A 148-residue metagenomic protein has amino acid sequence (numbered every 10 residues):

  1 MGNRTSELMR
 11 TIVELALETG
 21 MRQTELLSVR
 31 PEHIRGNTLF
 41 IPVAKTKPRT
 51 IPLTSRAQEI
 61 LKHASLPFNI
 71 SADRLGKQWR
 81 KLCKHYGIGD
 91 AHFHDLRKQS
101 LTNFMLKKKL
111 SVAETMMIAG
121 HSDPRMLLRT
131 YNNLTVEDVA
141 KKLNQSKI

Functional and structural regions predicted by a protein language model:
M1-Q23, L27: Basic, Lys/Arg- and aromatic-enriched nucleic-acid-binding interface segment
M1-T5, T24, R35-I60, A64: Basic, Lys/Arg-rich DNA-contacting stretches centered on the C-terminal catalytic core of tyrosine recombinase systems
L15-A16, N103-K107, I118, T130: Short alpha-helical segment immediately N-terminal to, or the first helix within, an HTH/HTH-like DNA-binding domain
E25-L26, A91-H92, L101, K109-G120: Active-site-proximal segment of tyrosine recombinases
H33-G36, K109-R129: Short, polar N-cap/turn motifs at the start of nucleic acid-interacting alpha helices
A44-K47, A119-N144: Catalytic-site neighborhood detector that most strongly recognizes the C-terminal catalytic loop/helix of tyrosine
P52-G89, S100: Active-site/catalytic core of tyrosine-dependent DNA strand-transfer enzymes
L66, N144-I148: C-terminal secondary-structure termini that scaffold catalytic or DNA-interacting sites
